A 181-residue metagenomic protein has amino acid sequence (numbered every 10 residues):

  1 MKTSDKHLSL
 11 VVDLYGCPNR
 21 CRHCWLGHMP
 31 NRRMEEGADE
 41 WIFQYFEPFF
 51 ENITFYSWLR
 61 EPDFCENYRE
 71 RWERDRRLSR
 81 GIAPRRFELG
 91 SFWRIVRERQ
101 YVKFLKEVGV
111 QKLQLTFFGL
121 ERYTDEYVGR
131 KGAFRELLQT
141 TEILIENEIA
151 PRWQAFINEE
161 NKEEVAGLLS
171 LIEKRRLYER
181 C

Functional and structural regions predicted by a protein language model:
M1-E40: Canonical Radical SAM [4Fe-4S] cluster-binding loop centered on the CxxxCxxC motif and its immediate flanking residues
L8-S9, H28-G37, F49-E66, L78-R97 (+3 more regions): Core AdoMet radical
E35-F43, V96-L105, E163-V165: Short, acidic/polar
W41-Y45, R71, L137-T140, L168: Alpha-helical packing segments of well-folded alpha/beta enzyme cores
Y45-F46, F104-L105, L144, I172: Generic structural signal for hydrophobic
W72-I82, T140-I145: Alpha-helix-loop-beta-strand connector modules within alpha/beta enzyme cores
Q100-Y101, E159-R176: Catalytic cores of alpha/beta
